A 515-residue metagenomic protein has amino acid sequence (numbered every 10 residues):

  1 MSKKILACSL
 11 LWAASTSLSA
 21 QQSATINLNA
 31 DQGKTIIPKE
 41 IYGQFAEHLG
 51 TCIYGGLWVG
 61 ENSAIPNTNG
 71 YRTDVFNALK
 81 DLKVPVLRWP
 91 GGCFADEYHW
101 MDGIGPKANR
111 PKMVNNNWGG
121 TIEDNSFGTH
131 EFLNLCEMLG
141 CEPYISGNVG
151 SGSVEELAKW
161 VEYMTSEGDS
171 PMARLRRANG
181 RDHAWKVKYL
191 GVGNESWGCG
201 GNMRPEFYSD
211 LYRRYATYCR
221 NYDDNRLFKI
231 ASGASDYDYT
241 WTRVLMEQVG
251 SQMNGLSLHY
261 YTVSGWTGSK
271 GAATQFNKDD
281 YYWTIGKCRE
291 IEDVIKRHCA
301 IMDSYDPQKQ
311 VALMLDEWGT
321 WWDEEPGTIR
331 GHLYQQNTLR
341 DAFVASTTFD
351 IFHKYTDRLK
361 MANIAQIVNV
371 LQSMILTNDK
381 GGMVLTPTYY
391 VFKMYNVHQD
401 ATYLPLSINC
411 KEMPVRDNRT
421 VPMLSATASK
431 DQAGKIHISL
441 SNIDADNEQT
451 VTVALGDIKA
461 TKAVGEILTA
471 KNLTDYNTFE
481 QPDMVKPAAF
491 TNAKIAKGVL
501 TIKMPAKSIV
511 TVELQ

Functional and structural regions predicted by a protein language model:
M1-S23: Bacterial Sec-dependent N-terminal signal peptides
L10, G128, N277-D279: Alpha-helix capping and helix-coil boundary motifs
A20-G255, C288-E324, T328-Q515: Non-catalytic accessory regions flanking glycosidase/transglycosidase catalytic cores in CAZymes
L258: Histidine-centered catalytic micro-motifs
Y261-Y282, T328: Active-site His/acidic residue clusters
